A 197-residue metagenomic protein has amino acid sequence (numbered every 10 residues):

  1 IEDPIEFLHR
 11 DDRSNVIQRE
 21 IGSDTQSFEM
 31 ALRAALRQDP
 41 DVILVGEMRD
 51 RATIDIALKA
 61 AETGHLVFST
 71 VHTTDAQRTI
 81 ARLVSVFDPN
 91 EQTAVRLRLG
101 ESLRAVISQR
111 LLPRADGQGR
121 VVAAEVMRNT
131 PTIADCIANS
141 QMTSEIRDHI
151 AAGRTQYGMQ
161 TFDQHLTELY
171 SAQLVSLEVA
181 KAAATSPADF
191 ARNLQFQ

Functional and structural regions predicted by a protein language model:
I1-Q197: Short, flexible helix-loop junctions that flank or precede catalytic/ligand sites
